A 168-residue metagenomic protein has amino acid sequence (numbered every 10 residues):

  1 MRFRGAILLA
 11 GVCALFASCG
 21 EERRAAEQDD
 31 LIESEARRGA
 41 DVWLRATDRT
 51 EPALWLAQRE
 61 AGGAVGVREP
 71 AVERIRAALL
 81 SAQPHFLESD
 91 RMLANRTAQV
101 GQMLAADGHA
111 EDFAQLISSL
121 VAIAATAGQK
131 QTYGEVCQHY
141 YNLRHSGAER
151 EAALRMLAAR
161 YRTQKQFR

Functional and structural regions predicted by a protein language model:
M1-I7: Bacterial N-terminal signal peptides that target proteins for export
I7-C13: Classic N-terminal secretory signal peptides
L15-S18: C-terminal motif of bacterial Sec signal peptides marking the signal peptidase cleavage site
G20-R23: Bacterial signal peptide processing site
E27-R49: Post-signal peptide N-terminal segment of mature Sec-exported envelope proteins
L54-R168: Mature extracellular/secreted ectodomains of secretory-pathway proteins
